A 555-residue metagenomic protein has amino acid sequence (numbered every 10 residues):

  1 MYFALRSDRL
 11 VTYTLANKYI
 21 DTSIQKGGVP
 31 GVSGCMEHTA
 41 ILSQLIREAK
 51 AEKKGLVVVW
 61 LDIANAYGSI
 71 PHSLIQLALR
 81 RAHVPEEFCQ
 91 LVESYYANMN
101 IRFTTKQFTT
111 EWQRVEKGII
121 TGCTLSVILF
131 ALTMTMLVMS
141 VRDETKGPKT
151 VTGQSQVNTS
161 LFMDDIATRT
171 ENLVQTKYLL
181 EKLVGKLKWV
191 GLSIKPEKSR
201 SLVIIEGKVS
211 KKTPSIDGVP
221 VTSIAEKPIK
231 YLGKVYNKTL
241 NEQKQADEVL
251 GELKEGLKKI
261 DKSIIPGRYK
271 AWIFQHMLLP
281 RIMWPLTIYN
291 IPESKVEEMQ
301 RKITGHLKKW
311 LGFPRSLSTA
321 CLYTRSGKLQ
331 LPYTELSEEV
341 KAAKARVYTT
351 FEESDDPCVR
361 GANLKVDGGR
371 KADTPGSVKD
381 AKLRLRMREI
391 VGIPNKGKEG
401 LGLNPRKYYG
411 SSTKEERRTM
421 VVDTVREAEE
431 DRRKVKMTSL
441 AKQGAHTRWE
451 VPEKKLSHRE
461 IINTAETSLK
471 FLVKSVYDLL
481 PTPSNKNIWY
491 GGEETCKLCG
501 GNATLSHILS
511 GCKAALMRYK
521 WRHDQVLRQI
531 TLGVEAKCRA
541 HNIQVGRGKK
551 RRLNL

Functional and structural regions predicted by a protein language model:
M1, K26-M36, A49-E52, I63-G68 (+10 more regions): Conserved, non-catalytic sequence blocks in retroelement Pol enzymes and Pol-derived host proteins
M1-M136, F471, V476, L498-G500 (+2 more regions): Conserved pre-catalytic core of RNA-dependent polymerases
D62, L79, G122, M163-D165 (+6 more regions): Short, conserved catalytic/metal-binding micro-motifs enriched in Asp/Glu and His
N65-H83, V157-K188, I205-E206, K238-L240 (+1 more regions): Catalytic palm subdomain of template-directed nucleic-acid polymerases, centered on the conserved carboxylate motif
M134, G218-I291, A345-G361: Basic, alpha-helical interaction scaffolds
S193-K227: Short, conserved micro-motifs composed of acidic
M299, G312-T495: Extended C-terminal regions of large enzymes
I488-Y490, G533, R539-L555: Active-site metal-binding core of divalent-cation-utilizing nuclease and nuclease-like domains
